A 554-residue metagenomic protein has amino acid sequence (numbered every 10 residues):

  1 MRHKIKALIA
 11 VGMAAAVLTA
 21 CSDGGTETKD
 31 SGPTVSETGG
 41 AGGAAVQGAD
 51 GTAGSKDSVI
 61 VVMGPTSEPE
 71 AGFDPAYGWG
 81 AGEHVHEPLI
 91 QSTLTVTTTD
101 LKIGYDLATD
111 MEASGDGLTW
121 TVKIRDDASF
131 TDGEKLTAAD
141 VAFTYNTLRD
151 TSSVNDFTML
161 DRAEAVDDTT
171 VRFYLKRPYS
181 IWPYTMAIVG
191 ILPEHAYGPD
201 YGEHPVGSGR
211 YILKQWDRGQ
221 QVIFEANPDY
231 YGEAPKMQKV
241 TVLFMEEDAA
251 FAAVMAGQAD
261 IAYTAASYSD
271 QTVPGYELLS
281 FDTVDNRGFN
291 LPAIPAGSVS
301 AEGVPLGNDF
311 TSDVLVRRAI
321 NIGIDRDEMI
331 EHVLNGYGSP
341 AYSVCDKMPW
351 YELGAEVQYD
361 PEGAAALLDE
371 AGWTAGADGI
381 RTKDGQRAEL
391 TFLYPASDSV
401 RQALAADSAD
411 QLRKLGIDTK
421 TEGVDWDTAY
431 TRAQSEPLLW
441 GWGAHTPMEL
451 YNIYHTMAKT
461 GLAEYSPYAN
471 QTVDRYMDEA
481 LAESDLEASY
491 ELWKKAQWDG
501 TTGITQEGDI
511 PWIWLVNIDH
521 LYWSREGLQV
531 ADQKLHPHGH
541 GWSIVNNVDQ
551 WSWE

Functional and structural regions predicted by a protein language model:
D23, D217, A226, N321-E356 (+3 more regions): Detector for C-terminal structural segments
G54, D116, N155-A196: Surface-exposed binding/hinge segments that line and control ligand-binding clefts or catalytic entry sites
V61-G64, G133, V254-M255, I261-T264 (+5 more regions): Periplasmic binding protein-like
V62-A113, V206: N-terminal lobe/hinge region of extracytoplasmic solute-binding protein
T109-S152, V166, R172, D309-S312: Aromatic- and charge-enriched surface segment that lines or borders ligand/interaction sites
T137-T144, D168-R172, G209-R210, M237-K239 (+4 more regions): Alpha-helical secondary-structure segments
P178, Y184-P235, K239, A249 (+2 more regions): Gly/Pro-rich hinge or "lid" segments in bacterial periplasmic/extracellular proteins
P228-T272, D418-K420: Ligand-site clamp/hinge motif
